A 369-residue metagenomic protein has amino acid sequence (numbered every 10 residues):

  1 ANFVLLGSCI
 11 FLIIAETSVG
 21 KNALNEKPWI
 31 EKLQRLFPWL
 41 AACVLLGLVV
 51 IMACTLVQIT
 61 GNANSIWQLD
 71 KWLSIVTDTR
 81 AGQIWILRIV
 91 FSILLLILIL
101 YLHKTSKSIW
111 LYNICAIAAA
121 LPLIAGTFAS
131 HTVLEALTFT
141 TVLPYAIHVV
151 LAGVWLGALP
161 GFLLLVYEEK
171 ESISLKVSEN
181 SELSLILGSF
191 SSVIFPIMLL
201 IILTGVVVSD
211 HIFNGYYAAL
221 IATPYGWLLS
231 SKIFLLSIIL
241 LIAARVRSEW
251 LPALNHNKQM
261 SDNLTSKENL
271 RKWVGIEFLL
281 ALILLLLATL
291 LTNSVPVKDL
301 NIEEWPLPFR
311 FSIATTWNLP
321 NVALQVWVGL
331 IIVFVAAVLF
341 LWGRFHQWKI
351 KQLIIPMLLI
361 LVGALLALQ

Functional and structural regions predicted by a protein language model:
A1-Q369: Polytopic transmembrane helical bundles with strong interfacial aromatic enrichment
